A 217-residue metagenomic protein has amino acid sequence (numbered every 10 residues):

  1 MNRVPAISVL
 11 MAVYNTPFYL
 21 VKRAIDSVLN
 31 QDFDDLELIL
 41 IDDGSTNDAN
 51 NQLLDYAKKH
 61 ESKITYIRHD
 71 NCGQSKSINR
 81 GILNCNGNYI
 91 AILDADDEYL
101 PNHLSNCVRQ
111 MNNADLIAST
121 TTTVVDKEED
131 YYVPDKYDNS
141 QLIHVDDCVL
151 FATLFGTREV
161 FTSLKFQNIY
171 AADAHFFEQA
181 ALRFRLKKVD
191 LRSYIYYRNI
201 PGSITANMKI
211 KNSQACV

Functional and structural regions predicted by a protein language model:
M1-S27: N-proximal low-complexity "stem/linker" segments adjacent to membrane-targeting elements
I25-D35: Short, acidic, metal-binding catalytic loop of nucleotide-sugar glycosyltransferases
D42-N51, D94: A conserved acidic beta->alpha catalytic loop
D48, D97-Q110: Acidic donor-binding/catalytic loop of UDP-sugar-dependent glycosyltransferases, especially processive GT2
H69-C85: Glycine-rich, basic loop-to-helix element that forms the pyrophosphate-binding segment of sugar-nucleotide handling
I90: Short aromatic/hydrophobic "clamp" motif used to bind/position activated sugar donors
L104-Y131: Conserved donor NDP-sugar-binding/catalytic core segment of glycosyltransferases
Y137-C216: Conserved nucleotide-sugar donor-binding catalytic segment
